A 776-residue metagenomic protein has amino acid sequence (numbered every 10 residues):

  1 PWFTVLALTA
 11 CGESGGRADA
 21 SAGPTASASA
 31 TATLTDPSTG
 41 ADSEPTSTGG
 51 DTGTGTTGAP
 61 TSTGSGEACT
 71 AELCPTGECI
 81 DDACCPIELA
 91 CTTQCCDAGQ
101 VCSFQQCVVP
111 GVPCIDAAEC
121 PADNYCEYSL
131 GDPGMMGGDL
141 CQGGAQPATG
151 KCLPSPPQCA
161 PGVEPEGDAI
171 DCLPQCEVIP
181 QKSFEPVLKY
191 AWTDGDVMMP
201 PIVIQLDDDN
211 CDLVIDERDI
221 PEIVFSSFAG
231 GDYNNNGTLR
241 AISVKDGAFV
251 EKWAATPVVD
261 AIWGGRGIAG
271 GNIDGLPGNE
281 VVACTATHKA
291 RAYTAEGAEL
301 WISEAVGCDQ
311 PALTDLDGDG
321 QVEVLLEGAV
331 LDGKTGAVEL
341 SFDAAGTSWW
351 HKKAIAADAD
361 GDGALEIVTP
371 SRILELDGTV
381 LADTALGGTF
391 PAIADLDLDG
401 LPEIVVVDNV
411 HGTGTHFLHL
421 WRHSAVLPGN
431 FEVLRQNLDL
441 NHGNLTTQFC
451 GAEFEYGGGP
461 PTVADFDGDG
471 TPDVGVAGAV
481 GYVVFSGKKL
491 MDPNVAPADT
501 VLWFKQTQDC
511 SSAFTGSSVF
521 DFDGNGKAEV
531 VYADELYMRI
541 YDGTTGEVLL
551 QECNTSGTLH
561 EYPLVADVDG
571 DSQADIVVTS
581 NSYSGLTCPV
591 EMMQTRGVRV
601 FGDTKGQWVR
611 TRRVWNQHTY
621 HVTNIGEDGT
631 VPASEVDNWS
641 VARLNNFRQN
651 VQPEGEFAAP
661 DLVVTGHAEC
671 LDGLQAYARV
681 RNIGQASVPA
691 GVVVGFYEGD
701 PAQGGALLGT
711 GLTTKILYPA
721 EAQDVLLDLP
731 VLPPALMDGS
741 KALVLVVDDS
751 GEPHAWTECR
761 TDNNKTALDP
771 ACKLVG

Functional and structural regions predicted by a protein language model:
P1-T9: Sec-dependent bacterial lipoprotein signal peptides
L8-C84, D97, C102, C126 (+2 more regions): Ser/Thr-rich, Pro/Gly/Ala-heavy low-complexity intrinsically disordered linkers and tails of secreted extracellular
E67-C74, E88-C96, G111-C120, Q158-D168 (+1 more regions): Disulfide-bonded cysteine-rich modules in secreted/extracellular proteins, activating on the conserved Cys frameworks
T76-E78, D82, E88-L89, G99-Q100 (+5 more regions): Short glycine-aromatic motifs
G150, P154-A659: Extracytoplasmic/lumenal domain signature
E654-G776: Extracellular/luminal regions of secreted and cell-surface proteins that mediate adhesion/ECM remodeling
